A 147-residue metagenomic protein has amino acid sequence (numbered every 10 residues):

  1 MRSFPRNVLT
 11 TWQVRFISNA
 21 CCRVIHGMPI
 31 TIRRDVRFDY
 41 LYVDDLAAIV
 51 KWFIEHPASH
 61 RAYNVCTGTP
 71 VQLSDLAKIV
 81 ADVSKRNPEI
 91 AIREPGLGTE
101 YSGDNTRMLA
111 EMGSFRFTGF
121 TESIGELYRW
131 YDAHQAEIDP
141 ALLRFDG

Functional and structural regions predicted by a protein language model:
M1-R15: Flexible, glycine-rich beta-alpha linker
M1-R2, A20, L127: Aromatic-residue hotspot detector
V24-G147: C-terminal substrate-binding subdomain of Rossmann-fold SDR/epimerase-dehydratase oxidoreductases
